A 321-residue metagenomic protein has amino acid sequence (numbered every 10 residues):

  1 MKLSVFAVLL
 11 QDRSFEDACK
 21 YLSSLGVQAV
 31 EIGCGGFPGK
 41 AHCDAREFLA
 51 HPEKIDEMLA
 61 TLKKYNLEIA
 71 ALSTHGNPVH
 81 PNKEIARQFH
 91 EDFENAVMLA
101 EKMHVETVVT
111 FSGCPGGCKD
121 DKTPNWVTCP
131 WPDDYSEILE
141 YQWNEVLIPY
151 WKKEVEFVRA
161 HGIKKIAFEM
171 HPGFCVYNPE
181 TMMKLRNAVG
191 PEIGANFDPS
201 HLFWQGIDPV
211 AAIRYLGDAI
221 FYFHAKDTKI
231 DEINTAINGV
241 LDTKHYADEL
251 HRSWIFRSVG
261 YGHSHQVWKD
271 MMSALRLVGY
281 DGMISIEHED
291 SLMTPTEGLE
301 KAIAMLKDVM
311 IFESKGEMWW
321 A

Functional and structural regions predicted by a protein language model:
K2, A29-V30, L72, K102 (+2 more regions): Acidic/histidine-rich catalytic cores of soluble enzymes
V5, L22, V30, L62 (+8 more regions): Conserved, mostly hydrophobic/aromatic
F6-L10, G33-F37, T74-N77, G113-P115 (+4 more regions): Active-site beta-loop-alpha junctions enriched in small/polar residues
E16-D17, Y21, D56-E57, T61-Y65 (+2 more regions): Active-site acidic/histidine proton-transfer and metal-coordination neighborhood in alpha/beta enzyme cores
A18-P38, H104: Catalytic domains of carbohydrate-active enzymes, especially glycoside hydrolases
G33-E57, P115-K119: Glycine-rich, proline-tolerant flexible connector loops at the mouths of alpha/beta enzymes
A45-L49, G116-W131, T235-H245: Aromatic- and acidic-residue-enriched segments that line the glycan-binding/catalytic groove of carbohydrate-active
P295-K315: C-terminal helical cap(s) of enzyme catalytic domains, especially alpha/beta-barrels
